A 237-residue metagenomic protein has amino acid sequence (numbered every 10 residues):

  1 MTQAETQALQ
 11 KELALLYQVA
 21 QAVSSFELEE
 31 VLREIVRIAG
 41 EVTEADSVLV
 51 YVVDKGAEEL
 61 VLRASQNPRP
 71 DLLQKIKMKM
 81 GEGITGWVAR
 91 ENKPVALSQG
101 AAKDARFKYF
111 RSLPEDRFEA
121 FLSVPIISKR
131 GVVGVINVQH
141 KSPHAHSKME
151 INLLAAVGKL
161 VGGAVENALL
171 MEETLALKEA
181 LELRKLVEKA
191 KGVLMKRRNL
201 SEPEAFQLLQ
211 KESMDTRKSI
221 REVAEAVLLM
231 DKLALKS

Functional and structural regions predicted by a protein language model:
M1-E30, E41, L177-E188: Signal-transmission linkers at sensory-effector interfaces
R37-G40, S47-I76, A101-A102: GAF sensory/regulatory domain recognition with acknowledged cross-activation on helical regulatory dimers
P68, V135-A145, A156: Short beta-strand-to-loop transition segments that serve as allosteric relay/switch motifs in sensory/regulatory domains
P68-D71, S98-A120, H140: Signal-transducing coupling segments at domain and membrane junctions
P70-V95: Acidic/proline- and glycine-rich, intrinsically disordered low-complexity segments that serve as regulatory linkers
E119-I127: A short, aliphatic-rich beta-strand micro-motif
I151-G163: Allosteric cytosolic regulatory segments
L169-S237: Signal-transducing coiled-coil/dimerization helices and immediately adjacent hinge/linker segments that couple sensory
